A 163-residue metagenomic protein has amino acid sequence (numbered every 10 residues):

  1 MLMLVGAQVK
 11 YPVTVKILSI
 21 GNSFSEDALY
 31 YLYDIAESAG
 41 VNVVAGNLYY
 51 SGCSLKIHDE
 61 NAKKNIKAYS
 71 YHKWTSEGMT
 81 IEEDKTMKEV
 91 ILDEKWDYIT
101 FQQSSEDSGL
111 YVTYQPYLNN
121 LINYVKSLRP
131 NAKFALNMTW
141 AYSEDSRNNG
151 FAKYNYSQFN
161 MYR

Functional and structural regions predicted by a protein language model:
L2-V13: Bacterial Sec-dependent signal peptides at the C-terminal "C-region" and cleavage site
P12, S38-G40, R129: Short, well-ordered coil/turn elements that cap or connect secondary structure elements
T14-K16, V44: Residues that mark the start of a beta-strand
I17-L18, D107: A short, structure-level motif marking secondary-structure boundaries and short turns
L18-I20, N137: Short hydrophobic segments within beta-strands
S23: Catalytic nucleophile serine of serine hydrolases, specifically the conserved "nucleophile elbow" pentapeptide
E26-Q115: Conserved SGNH/GDSL esterase-like catalytic core that processes O-acyl groups on lipids and polysaccharides
D84-R163: Alpha-helical cap/lid subdomain in secreted, periplasmic, or secretory-pathway luminal O-acyl-processing enzymes
